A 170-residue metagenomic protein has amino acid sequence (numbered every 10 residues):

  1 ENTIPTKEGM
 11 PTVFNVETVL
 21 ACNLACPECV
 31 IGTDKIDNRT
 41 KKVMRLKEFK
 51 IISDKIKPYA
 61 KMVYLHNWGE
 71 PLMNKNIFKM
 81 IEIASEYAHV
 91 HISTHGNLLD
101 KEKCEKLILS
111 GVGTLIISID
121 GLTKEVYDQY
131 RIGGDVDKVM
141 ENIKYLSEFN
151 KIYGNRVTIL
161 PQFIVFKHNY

Functional and structural regions predicted by a protein language model:
E1-T114, E125, Q129, G133-D137 (+1 more regions): Conserved alpha-helical substructure of the radical SAM core
L122: Flexible loop/hinge segments that line or gate small-molecule binding clefts
I143-Y170: Conserved strand-turn element in the central/C-terminal portion of the radical SAM core barrel that lines
